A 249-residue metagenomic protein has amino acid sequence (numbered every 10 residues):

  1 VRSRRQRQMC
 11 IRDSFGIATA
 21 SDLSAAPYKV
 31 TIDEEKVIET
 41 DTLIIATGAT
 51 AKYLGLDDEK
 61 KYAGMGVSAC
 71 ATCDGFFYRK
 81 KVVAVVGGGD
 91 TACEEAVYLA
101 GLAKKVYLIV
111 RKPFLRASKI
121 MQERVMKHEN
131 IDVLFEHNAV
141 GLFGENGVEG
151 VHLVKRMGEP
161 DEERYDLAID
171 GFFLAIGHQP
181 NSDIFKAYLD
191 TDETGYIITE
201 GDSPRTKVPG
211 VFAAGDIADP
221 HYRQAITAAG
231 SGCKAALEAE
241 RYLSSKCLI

Functional and structural regions predicted by a protein language model:
V1-I11: Single conserved hydrophobic/aromatic residue that forms the stacking wall/gate of nucleotide- or nucleobase-binding
R5, T91-F143, S244-I249: Rossmann-like dinucleotide-binding cores of NAD(P)H-dependent redox enzymes
D13-K81, M157-E162, F173, I197-G201: FAD-binding core/adjacent interface of flavoenzyme oxidoreductases
L43, V151, A168-L174: AMP-binding/adenylate-forming core of the ANL superfamily
T50, G55, K60-F77, I176-Y222 (+2 more regions): FAD-site-proximal beta/loop scaffold in flavoenzymes
G87-G89: Glycine-rich Rossmann-fold phosphate-binding loop(s) that bind the pyrophosphate of adenine dinucleotide cofactors
T227-L243: An active-site-proximal "capping" alpha-helix that borders the catalytic cofactor pocket
